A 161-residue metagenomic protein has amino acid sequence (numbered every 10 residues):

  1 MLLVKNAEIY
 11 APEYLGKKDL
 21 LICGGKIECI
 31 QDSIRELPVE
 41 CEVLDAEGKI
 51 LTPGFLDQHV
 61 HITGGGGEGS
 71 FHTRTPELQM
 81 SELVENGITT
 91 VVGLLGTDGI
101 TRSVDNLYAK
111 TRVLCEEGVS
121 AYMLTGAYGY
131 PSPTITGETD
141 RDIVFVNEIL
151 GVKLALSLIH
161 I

Functional and structural regions predicted by a protein language model:
M1-L2, I9-T52: Histidine-rich, glycine-flanked metal-binding segment
A46-A109: Metal-associated gating/positioning segment near the N- to mid-region
L56-Q58, V91, A121-L124, L150-L156: Hydrophobic faces of well-ordered beta-strands that scaffold small-molecule active sites in alpha/beta enzyme cores
H61-T63, G67, G96, G126-Y130 (+1 more regions): Active-site beta-loop-alpha junctions enriched in small/polar residues
G96, S103-V119, M123-P131: A metal-dependent hydrolase metal-coordination microenvironment
S132-R141: Distinct, well-ordered alpha-helical segments
D140-E148: Acidic (Asp/Glu)-rich catalytic clusters
I159-I161: Conserved small/polar residues in nucleotide/adenosyl-binding loops
